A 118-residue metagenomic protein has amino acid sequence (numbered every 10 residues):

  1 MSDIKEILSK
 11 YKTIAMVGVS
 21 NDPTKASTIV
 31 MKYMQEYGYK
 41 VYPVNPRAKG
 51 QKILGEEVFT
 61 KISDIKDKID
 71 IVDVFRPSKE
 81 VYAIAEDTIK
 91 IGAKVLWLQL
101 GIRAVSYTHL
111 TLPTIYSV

Functional and structural regions predicted by a protein language model:
I4-Y11: Glycine-rich phosphate/diphosphate-binding loops that line cofactor/substrate pockets in enzymes
K10, D67-K68: Alpha-helix C-terminal capping/helix-to-coil transition sites in glycosyltransferase folds
T24, Q35-K52: NAD(P)-binding Rossmann-fold cofactor-contacting core
K52-D67, D73-Y82: Glycine-rich, highly charged phosphate/nucleotide-binding loops
D70-I71, V95: Structural motif
I89, A93-V105: ADP-ribose/adenylate-binding Rossmann-like module
H109-V118: Single conserved hydrophobic/aromatic residue that forms the stacking wall/gate of nucleotide- or nucleobase-binding
